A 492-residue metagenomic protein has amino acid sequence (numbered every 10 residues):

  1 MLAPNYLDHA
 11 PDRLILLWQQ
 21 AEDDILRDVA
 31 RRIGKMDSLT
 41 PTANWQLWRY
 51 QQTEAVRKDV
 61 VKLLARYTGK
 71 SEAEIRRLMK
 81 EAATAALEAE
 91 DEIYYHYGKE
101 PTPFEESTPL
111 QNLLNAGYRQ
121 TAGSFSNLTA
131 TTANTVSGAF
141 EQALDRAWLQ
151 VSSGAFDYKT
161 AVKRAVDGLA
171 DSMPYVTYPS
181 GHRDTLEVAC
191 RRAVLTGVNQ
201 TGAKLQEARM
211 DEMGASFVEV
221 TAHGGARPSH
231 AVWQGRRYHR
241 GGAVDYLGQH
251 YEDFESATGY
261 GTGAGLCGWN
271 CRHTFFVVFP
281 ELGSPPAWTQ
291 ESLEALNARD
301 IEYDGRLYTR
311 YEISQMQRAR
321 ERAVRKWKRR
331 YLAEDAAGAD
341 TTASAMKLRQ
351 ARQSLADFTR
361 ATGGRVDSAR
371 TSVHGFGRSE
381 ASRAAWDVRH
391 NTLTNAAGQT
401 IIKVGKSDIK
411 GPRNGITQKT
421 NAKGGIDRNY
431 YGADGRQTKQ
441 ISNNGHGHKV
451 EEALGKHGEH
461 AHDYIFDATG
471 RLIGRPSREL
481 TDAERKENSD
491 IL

Functional and structural regions predicted by a protein language model:
M1-A165, P286-D408, T438: N-terminal leader/targeting and assembly helices and adjacent pre-domain segments
E100-P101, E105, Q111-N112, G202-R209 (+2 more regions): Intrinsically disordered, low-complexity boundary segments flanking structured domains
S126-M213: Contiguous, non-catalytic segments that form substrate-binding/exosite surfaces or channel walls
D184-E291: Acidic, glycine-rich two-metal-ion catalytic cores of nucleic acid-processing enzymes
L205-A208, L296-E302, D408-N414, Y430: Short, charged, low-hydrophobicity "junction" segments
P285-A298, Y303, R475-L492: Polybasic, low-complexity binding patches
E312, H390-L492: Catalytic toxin/effector domains delivered as secreted proteins or via bacterial secretion systems
